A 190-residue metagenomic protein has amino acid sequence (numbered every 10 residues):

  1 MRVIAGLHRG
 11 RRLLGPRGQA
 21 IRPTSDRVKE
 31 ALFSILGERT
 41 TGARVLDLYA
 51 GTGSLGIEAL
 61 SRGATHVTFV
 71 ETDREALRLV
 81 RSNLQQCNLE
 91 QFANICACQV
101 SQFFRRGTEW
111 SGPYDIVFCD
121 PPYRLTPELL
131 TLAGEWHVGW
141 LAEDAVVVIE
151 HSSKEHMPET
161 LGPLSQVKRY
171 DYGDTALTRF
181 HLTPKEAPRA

Functional and structural regions predicted by a protein language model:
M1-A190: Class I S-adenosyl-L-methionine-dependent methyltransferase catalytic core
